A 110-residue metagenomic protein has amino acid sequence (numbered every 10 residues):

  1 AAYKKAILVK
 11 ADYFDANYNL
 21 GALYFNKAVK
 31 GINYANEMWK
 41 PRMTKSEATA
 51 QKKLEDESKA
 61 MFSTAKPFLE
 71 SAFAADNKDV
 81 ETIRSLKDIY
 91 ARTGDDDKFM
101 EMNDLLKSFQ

Functional and structural regions predicted by a protein language model:
K5-A6, S71-A72, L106: Canonical positions in the second alpha-helix
Y24, Y90-A91: Residue at a conserved register position within TPR or TPR-like alpha-solenoid repeats
N26-F68: Short coil/linker segments at helix-helix boundaries
